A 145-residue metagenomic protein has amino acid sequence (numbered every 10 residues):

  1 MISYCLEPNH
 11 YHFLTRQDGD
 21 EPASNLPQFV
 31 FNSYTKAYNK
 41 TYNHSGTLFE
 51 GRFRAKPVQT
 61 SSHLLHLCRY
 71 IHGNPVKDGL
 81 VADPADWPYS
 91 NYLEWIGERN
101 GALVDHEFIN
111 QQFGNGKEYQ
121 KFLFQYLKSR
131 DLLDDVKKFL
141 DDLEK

Functional and structural regions predicted by a protein language model:
M1-S3, E7, Q17-K145: Short Pro-Cys-Gly-centered "Cys-loop" motif that presents a nucleophilic cysteine in a tight turn
L14: Conserved protein-kinase catalytic-loop segment immediately C-terminal to the catalytic Asp of the HRD motif
